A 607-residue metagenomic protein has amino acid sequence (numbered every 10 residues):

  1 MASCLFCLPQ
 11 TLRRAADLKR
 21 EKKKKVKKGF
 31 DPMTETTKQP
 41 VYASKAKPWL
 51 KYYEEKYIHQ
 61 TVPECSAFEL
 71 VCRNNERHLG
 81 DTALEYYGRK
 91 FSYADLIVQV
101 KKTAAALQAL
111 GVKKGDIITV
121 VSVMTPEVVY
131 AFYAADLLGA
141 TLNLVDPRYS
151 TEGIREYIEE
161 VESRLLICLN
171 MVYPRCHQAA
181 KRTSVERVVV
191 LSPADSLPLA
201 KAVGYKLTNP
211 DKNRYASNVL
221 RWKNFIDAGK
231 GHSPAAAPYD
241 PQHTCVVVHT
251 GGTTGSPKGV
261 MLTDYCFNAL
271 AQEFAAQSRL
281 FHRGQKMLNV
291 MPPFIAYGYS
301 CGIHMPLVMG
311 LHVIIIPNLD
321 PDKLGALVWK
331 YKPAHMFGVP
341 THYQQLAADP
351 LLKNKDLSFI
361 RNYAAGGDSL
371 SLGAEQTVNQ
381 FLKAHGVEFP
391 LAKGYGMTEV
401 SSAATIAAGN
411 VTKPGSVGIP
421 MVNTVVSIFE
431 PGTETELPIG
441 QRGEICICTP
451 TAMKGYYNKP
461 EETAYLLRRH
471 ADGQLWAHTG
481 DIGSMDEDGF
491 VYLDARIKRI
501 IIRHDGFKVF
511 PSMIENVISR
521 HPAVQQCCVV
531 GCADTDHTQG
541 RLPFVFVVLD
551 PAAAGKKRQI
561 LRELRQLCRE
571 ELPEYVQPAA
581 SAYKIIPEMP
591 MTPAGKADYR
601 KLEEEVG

Functional and structural regions predicted by a protein language model:
C65, V121, T435, C446-P511 (+2 more regions): Conserved ATP-binding/catalytic segment of the ANL
Y86-F91, T103-Y149, V161, N170 (+2 more regions): Conserved AMP-binding/adenylate-forming
S92-A94, A236, C245-A269: Conserved AMP-binding A3 loop
I97-K102, D227, H232, P241 (+3 more regions): Conserved structural elements of the adenylate-forming
K212-H249, S256, R279-K286: Conserved pre-ATP/AMP-binding loop-to-beta segment of ANL
N268-K286, F294-F337, Q345, D349-P350: Conserved AMP-binding/adenylation subdomain of ANL enzymes
A334-G338, A347-P414, V425: Gly/Ser/Thr-rich phosphate-binding loop
I501, C528-D534, F544-V548, R565-G607: Conserved C-terminal "lid"/linker of ANL adenylate-forming enzymes
